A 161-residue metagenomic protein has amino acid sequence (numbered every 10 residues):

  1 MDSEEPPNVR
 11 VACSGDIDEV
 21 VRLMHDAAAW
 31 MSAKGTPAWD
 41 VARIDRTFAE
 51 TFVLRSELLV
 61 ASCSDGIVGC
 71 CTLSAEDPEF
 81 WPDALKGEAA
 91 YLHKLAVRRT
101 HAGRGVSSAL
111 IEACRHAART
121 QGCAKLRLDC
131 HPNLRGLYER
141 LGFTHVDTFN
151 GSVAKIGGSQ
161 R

Functional and structural regions predicted by a protein language model:
N8-R22: A short beta-loop-alpha structural element at the N-terminal edge of CoA-dependent acyl/N-acetyltransferase catalytic
V21, H25-F48: Conserved GNAT-fold acetyl-CoA-binding loop/helix
V60, G66-A75, Y91-A96: Conserved beta-strand in the GNAT
D83-R99: Conserved acetyl-CoA binding element of GNAT-fold acetyltransferases
A84, A124, C130-L134, L141 (+1 more regions): C-terminal "cap" of GNAT-fold acetyltransferases
V97, G103-H116, R140: Conserved acetyl-CoA-binding loop-helix of GNAT-fold acetyltransferases
I111, A118-C130: Conserved GNAT acetyl-CoA-binding A-motif
